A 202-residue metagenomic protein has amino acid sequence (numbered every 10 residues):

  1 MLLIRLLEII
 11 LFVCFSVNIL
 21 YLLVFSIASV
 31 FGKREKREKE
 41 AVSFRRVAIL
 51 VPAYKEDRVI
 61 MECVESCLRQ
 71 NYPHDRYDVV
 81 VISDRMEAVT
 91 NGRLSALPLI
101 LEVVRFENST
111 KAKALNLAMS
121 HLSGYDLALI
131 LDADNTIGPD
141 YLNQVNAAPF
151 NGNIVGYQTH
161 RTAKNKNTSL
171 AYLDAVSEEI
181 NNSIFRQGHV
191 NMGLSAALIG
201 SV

Functional and structural regions predicted by a protein language model:
M1-A41: N-terminal membrane-anchoring/stem segments of glycan-assembly enzymes
R45-A48, D78: Cell-envelope/extracellular polymer assembly enzymes that use nucleotide-activated donors
M61, E87-S95, D140: Acidic helix N-cap motif at the loop->helix transition within catalytic regions of sugar-transfer enzymes
E65-R76: Short, acidic, metal-binding catalytic loop of nucleotide-sugar glycosyltransferases
V80-G92, F106-N108, T136: A conserved acidic beta->alpha catalytic loop
V103, N108-A114, A118, P139 (+1 more regions): Long helical/loop segments within the catalytic core of UDP-sugar-dependent glycosyltransferases, especially the large
N116-L127: Active-site nucleotide-sugar/metal-binding loop of Leloir-type enzymes
Y125-T136: Short beta-strand-to-loop acidic/aromatic patch adjacent to the donor-nucleotide binding site
